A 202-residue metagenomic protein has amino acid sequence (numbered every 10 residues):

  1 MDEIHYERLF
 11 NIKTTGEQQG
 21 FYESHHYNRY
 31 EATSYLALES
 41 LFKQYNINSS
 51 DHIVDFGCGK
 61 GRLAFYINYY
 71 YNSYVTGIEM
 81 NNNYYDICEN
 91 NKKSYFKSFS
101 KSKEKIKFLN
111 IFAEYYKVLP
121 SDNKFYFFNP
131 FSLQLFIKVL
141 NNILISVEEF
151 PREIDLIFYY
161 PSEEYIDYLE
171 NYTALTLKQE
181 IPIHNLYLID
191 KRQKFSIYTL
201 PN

Functional and structural regions predicted by a protein language model:
M1-S49: S-adenosyl-L-methionine
S50-G59: Conserved class I S-adenosyl-L-methionine
G61-F65: Glycine-rich SAM-binding Motif I of class I
Y74-E79: Conserved SAM-binding motif I beta-strand of class I
N83-Y84: Conserved short alpha-helix immediately C-terminal to the canonical SAM/SAH-binding motif I of Rossmann-like
I87-P120: S-adenosyl-L-methionine
L109-E148: Active-site segment flanking the S-adenosylmethionine/decSAM binding pocket in AdoMet-dependent transferases
Q134-K194: C-terminal substrate-binding/active-site "lid" region of AdoMet-derived donor-dependent transferases
